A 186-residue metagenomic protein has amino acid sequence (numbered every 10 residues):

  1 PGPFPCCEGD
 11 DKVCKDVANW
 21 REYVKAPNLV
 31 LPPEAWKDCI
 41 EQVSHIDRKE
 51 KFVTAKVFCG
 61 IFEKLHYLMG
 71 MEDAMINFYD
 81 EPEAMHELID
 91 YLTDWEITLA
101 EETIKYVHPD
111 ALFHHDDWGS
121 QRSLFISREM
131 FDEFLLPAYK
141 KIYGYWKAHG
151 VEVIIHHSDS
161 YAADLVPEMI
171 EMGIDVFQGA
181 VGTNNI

Functional and structural regions predicted by a protein language model:
G2-I186: Active-site loop segments of alpha/beta catalytic cores
